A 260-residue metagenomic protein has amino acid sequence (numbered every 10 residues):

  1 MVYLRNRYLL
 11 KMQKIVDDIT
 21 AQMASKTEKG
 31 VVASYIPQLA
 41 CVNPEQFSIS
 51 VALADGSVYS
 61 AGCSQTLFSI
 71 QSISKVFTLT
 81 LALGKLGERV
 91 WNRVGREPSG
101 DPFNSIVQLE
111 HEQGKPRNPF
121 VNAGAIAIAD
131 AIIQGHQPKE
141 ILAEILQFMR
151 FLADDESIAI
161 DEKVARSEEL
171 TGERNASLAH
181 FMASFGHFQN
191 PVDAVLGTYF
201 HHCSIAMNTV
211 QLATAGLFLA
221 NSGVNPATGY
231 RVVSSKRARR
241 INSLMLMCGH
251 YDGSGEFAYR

Functional and structural regions predicted by a protein language model:
V2-E28, G84-H202: Active-site-adjacent helix/loop patches that line small-molecule binding or acyl-intermediate pockets
A24-A61: A short, well-structured edge-of-sheet supersecondary motif
K29-A33, I158-E162, A227-Y230, G255-E256: Flexible, glycine/charged-enriched surface loops at secondary-structure junctions
F47-A61, M182, G186-A206, L217-S222: Catalytic-site beta-strand/loop segments enriched in glycine and acidic/polar residues
D55-G56, S69-W91, A215: Active-site SXXK
Q65-L67: A short acidic/small-residue loop/turn micro-motif
V76, T80, A206-N225: Active-site-proximal alpha-helical segments within enzyme catalytic domains
P226-R260: Conserved SxxK-family serine transpeptidase/carboxypeptidase catalytic domain of penicillin-binding proteins
